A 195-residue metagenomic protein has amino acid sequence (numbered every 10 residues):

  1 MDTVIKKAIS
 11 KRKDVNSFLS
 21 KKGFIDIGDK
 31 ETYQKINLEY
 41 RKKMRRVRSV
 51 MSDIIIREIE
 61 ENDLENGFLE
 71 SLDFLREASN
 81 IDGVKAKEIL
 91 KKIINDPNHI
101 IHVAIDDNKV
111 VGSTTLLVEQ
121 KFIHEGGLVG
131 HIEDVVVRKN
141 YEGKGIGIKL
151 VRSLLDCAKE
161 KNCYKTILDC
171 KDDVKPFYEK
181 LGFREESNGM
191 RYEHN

Functional and structural regions predicted by a protein language model:
M1-R45: Catalytic-core segments of class I nucleotidyltransferases/pyrophosphorylases that form NMP-activated intermediates
V50-V84: Short amphipathic alpha-helix that is part of the acyltransferase structural core
K91-V103, H131: A short helix-loop-beta-strand connector motif used in the catalytic cores of GNAT acetyltransferases and, in some
V103, K109-V118, V136: Conserved beta-strand in the GNAT
Q120-I132, E142: A conserved beta-turn-beta hairpin within the catalytic core of GNAT-like acetyltransferases that forms part
V137, G143-D156: Conserved acetyl-CoA-binding loop-helix of GNAT-fold acetyltransferases
V151, A158-C170: Conserved GNAT acetyl-CoA-binding A-motif
I167-P176, R191-N195: Conserved beta-strand-loop-alpha-helix junction that forms the acyl-donor binding cleft
